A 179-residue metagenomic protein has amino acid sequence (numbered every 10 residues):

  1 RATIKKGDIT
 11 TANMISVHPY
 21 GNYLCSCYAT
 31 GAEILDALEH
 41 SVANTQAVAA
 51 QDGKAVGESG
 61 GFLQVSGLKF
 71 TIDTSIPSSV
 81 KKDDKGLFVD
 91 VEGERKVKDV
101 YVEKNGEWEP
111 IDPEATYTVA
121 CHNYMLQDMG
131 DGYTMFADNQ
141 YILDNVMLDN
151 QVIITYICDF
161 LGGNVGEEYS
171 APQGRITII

Functional and structural regions predicted by a protein language model:
R1-I179: Catalytic centers of hydrolytic enzymes
